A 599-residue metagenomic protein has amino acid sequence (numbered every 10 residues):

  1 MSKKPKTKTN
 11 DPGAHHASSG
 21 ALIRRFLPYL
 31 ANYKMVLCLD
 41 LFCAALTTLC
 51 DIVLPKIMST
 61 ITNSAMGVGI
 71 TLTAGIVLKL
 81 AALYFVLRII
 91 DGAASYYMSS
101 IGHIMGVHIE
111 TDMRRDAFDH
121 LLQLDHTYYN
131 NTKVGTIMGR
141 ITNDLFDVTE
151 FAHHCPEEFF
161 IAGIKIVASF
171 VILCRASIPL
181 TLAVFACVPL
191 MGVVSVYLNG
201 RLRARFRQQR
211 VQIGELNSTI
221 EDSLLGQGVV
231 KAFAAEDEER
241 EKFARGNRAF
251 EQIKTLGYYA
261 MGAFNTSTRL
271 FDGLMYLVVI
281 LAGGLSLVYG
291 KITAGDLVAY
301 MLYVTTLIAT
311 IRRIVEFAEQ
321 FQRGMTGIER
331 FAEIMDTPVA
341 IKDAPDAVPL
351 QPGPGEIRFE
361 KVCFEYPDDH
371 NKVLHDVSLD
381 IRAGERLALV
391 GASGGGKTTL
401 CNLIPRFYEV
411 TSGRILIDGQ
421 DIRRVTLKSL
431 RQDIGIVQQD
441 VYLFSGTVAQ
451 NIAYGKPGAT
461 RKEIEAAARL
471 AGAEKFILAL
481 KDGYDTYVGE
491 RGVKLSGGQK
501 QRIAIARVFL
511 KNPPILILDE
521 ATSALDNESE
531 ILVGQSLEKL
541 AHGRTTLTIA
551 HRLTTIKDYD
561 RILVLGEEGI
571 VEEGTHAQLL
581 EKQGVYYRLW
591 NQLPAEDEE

Functional and structural regions predicted by a protein language model:
K8-H16, V107, R115-G139, N143-L145 (+5 more regions): Short intracellular "coupling" helices and adjacent cytoplasmic loop segments at the cytosolic face of multi-pass
L22, L30, M98, G102-G106 (+3 more regions): Juxtamembrane loop-to-helix connectors within ABC transporter transmembrane domains
M35, H126-T127, N143-A152, P156 (+10 more regions): An intracellular "coupling" helix at the cytosolic face of ABC transporter transmembrane type-1 domains
L37-Y97, C174-P179, G290-A294: Transmembrane helix-loop-helix hairpins at lipid-water interfaces of multipass membrane proteins, especially the type-1
F42, C50, L54, A94 (+3 more regions): Hydrophobic alpha-helical transmembrane segments of ABC transporter permease domains
F42-C43, L87-G106, E157-I164, A183-Q209 (+5 more regions): Alpha-helical transmembrane segments of multi-pass membrane proteins
G67-G69, T73-A82, I172-A186, L256-E329 (+1 more regions): Helix-loop-helix
L350-E599: ABC-type nucleotide-binding domain
